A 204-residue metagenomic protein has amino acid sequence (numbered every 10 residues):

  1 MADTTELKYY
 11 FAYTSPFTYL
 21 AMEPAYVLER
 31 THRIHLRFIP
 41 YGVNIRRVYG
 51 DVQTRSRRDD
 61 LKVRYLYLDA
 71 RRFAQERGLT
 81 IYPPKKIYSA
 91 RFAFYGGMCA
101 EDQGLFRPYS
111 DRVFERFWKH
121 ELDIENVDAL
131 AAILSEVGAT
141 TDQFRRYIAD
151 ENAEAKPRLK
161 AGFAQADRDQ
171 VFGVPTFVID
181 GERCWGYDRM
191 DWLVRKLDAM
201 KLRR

Functional and structural regions predicted by a protein language model:
D3-I34, R112-R204: C-terminal cap of thioredoxin/glutaredoxin-like
Y13, Y19-H120: Structural alpha/beta surface segment adjacent to cysteine/selenocysteine redox centers across thiol/disulfide enzymes
